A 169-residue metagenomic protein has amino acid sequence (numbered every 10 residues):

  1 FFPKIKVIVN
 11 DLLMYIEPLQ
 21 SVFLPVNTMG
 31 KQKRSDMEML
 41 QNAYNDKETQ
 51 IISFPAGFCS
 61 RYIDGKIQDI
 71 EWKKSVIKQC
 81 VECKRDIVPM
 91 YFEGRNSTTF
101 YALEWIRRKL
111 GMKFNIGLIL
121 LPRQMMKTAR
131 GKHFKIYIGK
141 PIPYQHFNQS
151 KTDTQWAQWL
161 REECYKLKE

Functional and structural regions predicted by a protein language model:
F1-Q32: Catalytic core of membrane glycerolipid acyltransferases/transacylases, capturing the structured, soluble-facing
R34-E169: Non-catalytic C-terminal accessory region of glycerolipid acyltransferases and related lyso-lipid remodeling enzymes
